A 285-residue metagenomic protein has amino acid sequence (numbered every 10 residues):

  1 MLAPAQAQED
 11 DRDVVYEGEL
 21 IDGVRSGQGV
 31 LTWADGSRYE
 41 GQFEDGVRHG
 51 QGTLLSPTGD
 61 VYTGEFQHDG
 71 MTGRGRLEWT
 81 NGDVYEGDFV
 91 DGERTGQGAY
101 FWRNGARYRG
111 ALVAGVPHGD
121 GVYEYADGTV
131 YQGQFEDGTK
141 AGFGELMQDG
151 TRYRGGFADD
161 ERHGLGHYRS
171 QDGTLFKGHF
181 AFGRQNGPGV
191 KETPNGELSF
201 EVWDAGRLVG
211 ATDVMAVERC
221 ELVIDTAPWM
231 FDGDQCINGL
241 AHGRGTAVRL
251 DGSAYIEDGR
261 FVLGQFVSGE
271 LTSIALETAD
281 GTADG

Functional and structural regions predicted by a protein language model:
L2-G285: Glycine/tyrosine- and acidic-biased, solvent-exposed loop/turn segments at the edges of beta-strands
